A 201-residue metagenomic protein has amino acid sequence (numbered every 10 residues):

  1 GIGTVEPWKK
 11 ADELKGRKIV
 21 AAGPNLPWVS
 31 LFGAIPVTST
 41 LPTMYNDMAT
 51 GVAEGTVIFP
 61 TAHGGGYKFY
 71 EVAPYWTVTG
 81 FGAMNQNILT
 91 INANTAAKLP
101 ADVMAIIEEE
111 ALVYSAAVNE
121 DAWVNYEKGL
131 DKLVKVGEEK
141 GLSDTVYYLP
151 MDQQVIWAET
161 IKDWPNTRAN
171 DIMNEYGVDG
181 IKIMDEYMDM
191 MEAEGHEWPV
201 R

Functional and structural regions predicted by a protein language model:
G1-R201: N-terminal secretory/targeting leader peptides
